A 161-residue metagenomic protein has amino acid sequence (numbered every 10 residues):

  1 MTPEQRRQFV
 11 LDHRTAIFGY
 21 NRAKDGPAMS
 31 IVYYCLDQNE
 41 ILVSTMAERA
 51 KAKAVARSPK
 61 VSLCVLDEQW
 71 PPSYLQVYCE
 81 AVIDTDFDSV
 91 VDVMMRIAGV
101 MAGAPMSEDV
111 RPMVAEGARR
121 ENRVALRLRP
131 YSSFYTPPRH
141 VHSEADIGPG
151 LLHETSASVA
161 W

Functional and structural regions predicted by a protein language model:
M1-I17: Short, basic/aromatic recognition patches
P3-E4, E48-R49, R111: Structural motif corresponding to alpha-helix initiation and N-cap regions
R6, K51-A54, V90-V93, I97: Amphipathic alpha-helical interface surfaces
V10-L11, A56-R57, R119: Alpha-helix boundary recognition
H13-A47, V55, V61-L66, Y74-Q76: Short beta-strand segments
R14-T15, K60, M106, S133: Generic structural signal for secondary-structure transition and capping sites
R49-K51, W70, H142-S143: Short, surface-exposed beta-strand-loop junctions and turns on beta-sheet-rich folds
S73-W161: Charged, gly/pro-rich active-site loop segments
